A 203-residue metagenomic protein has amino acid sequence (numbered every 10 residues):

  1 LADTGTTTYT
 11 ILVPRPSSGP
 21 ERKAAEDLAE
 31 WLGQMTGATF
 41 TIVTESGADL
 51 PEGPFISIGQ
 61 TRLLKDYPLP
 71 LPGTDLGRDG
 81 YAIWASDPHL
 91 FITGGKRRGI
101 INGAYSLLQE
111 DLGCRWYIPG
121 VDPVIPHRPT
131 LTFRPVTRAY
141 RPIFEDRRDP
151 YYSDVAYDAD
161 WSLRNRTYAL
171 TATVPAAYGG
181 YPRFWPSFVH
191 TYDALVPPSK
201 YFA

Functional and structural regions predicted by a protein language model:
L1-A82, I125-R138: Acidic, contiguous N-terminal accessory segments
P16, A24-D27, W31, L71-A203: Feature activates predominantly on carbohydrate-active enzymes
